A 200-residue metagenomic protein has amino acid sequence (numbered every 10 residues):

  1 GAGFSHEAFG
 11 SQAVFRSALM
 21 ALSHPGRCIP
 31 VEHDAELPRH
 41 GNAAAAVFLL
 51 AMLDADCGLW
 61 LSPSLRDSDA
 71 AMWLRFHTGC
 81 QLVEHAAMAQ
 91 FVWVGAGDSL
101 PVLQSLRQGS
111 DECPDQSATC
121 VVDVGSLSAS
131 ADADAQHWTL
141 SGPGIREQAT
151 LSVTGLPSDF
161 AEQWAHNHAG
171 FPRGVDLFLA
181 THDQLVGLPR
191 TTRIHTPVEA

Functional and structural regions predicted by a protein language model:
G1-G58, S62-L65, F76-H77, D183-Q184 (+2 more regions): N-terminal, charge-rich interaction modules
S68-G187, T191-A200: Internal, well-folded beta-alpha domain core
